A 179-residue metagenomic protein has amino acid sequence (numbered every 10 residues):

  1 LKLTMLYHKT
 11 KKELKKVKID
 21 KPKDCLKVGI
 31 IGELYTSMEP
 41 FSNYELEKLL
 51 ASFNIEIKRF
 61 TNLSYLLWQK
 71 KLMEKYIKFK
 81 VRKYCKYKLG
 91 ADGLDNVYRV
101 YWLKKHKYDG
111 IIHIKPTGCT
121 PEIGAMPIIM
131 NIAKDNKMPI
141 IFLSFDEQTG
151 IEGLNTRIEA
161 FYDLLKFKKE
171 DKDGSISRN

Functional and structural regions predicted by a protein language model:
L1-R82: A charged, amphipathic alpha-helical module
T4-H8, G90-L94, E152: Conserved phosphate-coordination/catalytic loops
K12-K15, K88-H106, G124-I128: A short, acidic, amphipathic alpha-helical segment used as a generic capping/interface helix at domain edges
I30-G32, R59-N62, I114-G118, S144-E147: Active-site proximal loops enriched in glycine and acidic residues that flank catalytic Cys/His/Asp and coordinate
T36-S37, K86, G90, K115 (+2 more regions): Hydrophobic alpha-helical scaffolding
E74-D92, F161-K168: Acidic, Ser/Thr-rich peripheral helices and adjacent loops at domain boundaries
T117, E122-N179: Peripheral docking tails and interdomain loops at the edges of cofactor- or intermediate-handling domains
